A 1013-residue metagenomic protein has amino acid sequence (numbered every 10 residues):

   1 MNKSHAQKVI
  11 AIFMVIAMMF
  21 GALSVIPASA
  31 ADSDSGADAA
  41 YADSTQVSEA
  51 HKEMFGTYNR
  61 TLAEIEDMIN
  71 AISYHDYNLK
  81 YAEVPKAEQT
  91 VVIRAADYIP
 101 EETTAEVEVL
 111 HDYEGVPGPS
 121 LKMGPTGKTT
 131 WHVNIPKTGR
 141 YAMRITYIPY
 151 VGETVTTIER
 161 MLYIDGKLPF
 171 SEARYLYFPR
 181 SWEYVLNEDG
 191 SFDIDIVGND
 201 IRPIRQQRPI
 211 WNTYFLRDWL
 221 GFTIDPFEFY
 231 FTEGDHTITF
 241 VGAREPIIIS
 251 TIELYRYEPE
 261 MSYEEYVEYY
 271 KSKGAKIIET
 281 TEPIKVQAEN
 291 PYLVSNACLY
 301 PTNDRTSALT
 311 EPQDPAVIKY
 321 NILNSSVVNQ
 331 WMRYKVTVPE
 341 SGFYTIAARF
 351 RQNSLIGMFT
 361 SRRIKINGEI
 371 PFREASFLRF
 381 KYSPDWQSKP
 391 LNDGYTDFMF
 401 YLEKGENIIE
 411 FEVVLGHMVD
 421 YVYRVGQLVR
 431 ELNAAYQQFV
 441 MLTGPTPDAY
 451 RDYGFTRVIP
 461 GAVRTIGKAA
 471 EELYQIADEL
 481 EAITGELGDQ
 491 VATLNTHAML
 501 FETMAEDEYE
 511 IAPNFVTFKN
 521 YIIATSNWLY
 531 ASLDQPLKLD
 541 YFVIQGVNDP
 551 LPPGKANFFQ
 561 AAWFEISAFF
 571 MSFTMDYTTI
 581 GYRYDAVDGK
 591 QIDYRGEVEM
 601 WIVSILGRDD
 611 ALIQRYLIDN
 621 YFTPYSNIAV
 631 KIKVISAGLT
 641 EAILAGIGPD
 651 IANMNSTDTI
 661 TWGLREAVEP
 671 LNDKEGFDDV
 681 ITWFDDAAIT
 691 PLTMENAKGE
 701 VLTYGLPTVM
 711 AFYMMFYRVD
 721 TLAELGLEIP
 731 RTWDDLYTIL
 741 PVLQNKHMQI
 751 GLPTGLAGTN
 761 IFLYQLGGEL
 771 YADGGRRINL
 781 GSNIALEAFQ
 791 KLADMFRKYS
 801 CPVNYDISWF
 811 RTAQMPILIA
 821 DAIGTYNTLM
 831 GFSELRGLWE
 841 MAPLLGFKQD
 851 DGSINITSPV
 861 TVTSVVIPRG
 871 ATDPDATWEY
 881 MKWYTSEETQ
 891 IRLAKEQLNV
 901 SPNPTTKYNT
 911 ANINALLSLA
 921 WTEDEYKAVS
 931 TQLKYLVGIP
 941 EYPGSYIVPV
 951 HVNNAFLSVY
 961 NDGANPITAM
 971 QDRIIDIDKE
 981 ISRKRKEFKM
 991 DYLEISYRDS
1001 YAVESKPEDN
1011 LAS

Functional and structural regions predicted by a protein language model:
G36-I544, D549: Extracytoplasmic
A37, Y41, Y421-Q427, L432-T661 (+2 more regions): Conserved N-terminal structural module of periplasmic/extracytoplasmic solute-binding proteins
T574-G596, T659-M714, Y737, L838-G852: Hinge/lid segment of periplasmic solute-binding proteins
I618-A687, D720-E728, Q814-I817, M830-E834 (+2 more regions): Extracytoplasmic "Venus flytrap"/periplasmic binding protein-like
G663-E666, D686-I729, D734-Y737, M748 (+6 more regions): Periplasmic solute-binding protein
G775-V803: Glycine-centered hinge/linker elements that transmit conformational signals in sensory and ligand-binding systems
D794-E879: Extracytoplasmic/periplasmic substrate-binding proteins
L844, K895-S958, M990-A1012: Long, aromatic- and glycine/proline-rich binding clefts that accommodate carbohydrate-like moieties
